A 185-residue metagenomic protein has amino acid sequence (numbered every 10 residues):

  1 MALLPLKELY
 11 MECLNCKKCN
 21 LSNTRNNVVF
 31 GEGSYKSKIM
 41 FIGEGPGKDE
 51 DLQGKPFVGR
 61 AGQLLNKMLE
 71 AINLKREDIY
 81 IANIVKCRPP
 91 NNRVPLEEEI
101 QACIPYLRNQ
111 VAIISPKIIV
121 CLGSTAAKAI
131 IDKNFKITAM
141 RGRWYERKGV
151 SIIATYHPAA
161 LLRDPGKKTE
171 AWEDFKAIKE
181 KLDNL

Functional and structural regions predicted by a protein language model:
M1-L185: A polyanion-binding, active-site-adjacent surface
